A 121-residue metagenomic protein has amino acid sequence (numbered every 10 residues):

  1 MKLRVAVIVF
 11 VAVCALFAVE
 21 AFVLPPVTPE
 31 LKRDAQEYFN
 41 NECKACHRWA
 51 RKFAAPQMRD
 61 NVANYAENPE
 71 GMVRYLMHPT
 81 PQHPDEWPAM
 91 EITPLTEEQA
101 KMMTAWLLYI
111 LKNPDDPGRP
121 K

Functional and structural regions predicted by a protein language model:
M1-V5: Positively charged n-region of N-terminal signal peptides that target proteins for export
V9-A15: Bacterial N-terminal signal peptides
A12, F22-V23, P81: Compositionally biased, intrinsically disordered/low-complexity regions enriched for serine, proline and threonine
L16-Y38, N68, K121: Electrostatic cytochrome c docking/interface patches
T28, K32, Q36, R51 (+2 more regions): Solvent-exposed, acidic/flexible segments
K32, A45-H78: Gly/Gly-Pro-rich "capping" loops immediately C-terminal to redox-active cysteine motifs in periplasmic/lumenal
F39-A50, M103-L107: The canonical Cys-X-X-Cys-His
A54-A63, M77-L111, D115-K121: Axial heme c-ligation environment in periplasmic c-type cytochrome domains
